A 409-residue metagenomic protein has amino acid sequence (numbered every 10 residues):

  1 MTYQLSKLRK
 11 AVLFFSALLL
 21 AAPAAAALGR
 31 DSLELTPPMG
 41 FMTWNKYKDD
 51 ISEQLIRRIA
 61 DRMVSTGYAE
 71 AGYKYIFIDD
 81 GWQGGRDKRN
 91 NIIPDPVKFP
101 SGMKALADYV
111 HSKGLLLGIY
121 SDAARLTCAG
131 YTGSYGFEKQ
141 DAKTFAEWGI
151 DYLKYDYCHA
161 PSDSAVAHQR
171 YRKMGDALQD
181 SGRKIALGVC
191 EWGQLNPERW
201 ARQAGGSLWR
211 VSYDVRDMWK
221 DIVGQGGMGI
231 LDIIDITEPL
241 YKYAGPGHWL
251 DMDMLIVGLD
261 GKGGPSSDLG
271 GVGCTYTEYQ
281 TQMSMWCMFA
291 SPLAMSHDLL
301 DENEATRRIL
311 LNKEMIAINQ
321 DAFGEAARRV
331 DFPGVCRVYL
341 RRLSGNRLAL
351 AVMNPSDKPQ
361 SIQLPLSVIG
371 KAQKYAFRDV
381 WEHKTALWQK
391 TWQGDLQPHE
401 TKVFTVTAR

Functional and structural regions predicted by a protein language model:
A11-P23: Bacterial N-terminal signal peptides
P37-T43, G72-D79, L116-S121, D151-D156 (+6 more regions): Structural recognition of the beta-strand scaffold that forms the well-ordered cores of secreted hydrolase catalytic
I59, M63-S164, R170: Aromatic-lined carbohydrate-binding/catalytic grooves of carbohydrate-active enzymes
L115-Y131, Q179-N196: Aromatic-lined carbohydrate-recognition surfaces of secreted/lumenal glycan-active proteins
F137, A186-D298: Glycan-recognition surfaces
Q280, W286-F289, A294-S296, F332-K371: Carbohydrate-binding surface patches
T281-V330: Catalytic cores of secreted or luminal carbohydrate-active enzymes
W388-R409: C-terminal beta-strand-rich structural cap/linker in extracellular carbohydrate-active enzymes
